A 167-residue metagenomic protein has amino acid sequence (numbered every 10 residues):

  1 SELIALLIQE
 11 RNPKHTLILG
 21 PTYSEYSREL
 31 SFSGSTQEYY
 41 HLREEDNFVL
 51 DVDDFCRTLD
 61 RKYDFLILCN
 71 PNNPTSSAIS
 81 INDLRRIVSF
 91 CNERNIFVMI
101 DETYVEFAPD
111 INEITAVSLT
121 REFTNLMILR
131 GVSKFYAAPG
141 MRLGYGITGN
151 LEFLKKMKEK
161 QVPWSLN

Functional and structural regions predicted by a protein language model:
S1-K14, G144: Conserved beta-loop-alpha segment that forms the PLP phosphate-binding cup at the N-terminus of a helix
I4, Y26-S27, T75-S76, A108 (+1 more regions): Glycine/Thr-rich phosphate-binding loops of Rossmann-like dinucleotide-binding domains
L6-E10, E29, D110, V132 (+1 more regions): Residue-level signal for well-ordered alpha-helical positions
Q9-L68: PLP-dependent aminotransferase-like
P21, P71, A108: Flexible loop residues that form catalytic and substrate-binding hotspots at small-molecule/glycan-binding clefts
S31, V49-R61, P74-V98, E102-F135: Active-site pre-lysine segment of PLP-dependent enzymes
L42-E44, N70, G131, E159: Active-site donor-binding loop signature of nucleotide-sugar glycosyltransferases
N125-N167: PLP-dependent aminotransferase class I/II
